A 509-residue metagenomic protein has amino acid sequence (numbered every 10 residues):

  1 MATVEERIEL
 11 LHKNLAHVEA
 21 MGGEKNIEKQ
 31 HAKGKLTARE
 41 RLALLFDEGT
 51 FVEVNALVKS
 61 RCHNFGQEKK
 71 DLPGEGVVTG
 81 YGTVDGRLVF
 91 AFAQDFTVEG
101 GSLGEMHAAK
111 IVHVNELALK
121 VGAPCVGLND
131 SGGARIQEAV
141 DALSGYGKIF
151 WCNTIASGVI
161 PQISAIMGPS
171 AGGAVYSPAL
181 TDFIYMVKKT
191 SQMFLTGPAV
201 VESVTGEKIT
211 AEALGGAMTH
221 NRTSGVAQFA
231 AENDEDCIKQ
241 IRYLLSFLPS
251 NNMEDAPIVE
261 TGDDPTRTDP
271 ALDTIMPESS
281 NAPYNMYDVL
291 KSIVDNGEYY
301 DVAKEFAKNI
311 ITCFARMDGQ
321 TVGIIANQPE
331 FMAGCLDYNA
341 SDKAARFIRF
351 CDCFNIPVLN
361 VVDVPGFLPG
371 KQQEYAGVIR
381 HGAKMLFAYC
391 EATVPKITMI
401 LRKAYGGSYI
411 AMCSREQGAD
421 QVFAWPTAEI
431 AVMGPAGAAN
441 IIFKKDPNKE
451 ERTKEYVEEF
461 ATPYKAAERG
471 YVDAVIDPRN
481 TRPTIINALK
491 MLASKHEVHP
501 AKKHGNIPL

Functional and structural regions predicted by a protein language model:
M1-L509: Ligand-binding clefts of soluble mixed alpha/beta catalytic domains
